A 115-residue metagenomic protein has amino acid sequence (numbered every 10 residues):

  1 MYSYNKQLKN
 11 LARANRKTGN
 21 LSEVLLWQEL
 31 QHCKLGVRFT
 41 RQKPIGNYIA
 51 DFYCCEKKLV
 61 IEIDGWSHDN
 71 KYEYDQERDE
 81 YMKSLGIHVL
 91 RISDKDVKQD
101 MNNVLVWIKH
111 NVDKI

Functional and structural regions predicted by a protein language model:
M1-V37, S84, I115: Solvent-exposed, charged helical/coil patches that constitute nucleic-acid or partner-interaction surfaces
N15-G19, G46-N111: Basic, amphipathic alpha-helical patches used to engage nucleic acids or provide basic targeting signals, exemplified
R38-F39, H68: A short, acidic/glycine-rich surface segment
Q42: Charged, terminal alpha-helix-loop-beta segments that serve as non-catalytic nucleic-acid engagement and/or assembly
